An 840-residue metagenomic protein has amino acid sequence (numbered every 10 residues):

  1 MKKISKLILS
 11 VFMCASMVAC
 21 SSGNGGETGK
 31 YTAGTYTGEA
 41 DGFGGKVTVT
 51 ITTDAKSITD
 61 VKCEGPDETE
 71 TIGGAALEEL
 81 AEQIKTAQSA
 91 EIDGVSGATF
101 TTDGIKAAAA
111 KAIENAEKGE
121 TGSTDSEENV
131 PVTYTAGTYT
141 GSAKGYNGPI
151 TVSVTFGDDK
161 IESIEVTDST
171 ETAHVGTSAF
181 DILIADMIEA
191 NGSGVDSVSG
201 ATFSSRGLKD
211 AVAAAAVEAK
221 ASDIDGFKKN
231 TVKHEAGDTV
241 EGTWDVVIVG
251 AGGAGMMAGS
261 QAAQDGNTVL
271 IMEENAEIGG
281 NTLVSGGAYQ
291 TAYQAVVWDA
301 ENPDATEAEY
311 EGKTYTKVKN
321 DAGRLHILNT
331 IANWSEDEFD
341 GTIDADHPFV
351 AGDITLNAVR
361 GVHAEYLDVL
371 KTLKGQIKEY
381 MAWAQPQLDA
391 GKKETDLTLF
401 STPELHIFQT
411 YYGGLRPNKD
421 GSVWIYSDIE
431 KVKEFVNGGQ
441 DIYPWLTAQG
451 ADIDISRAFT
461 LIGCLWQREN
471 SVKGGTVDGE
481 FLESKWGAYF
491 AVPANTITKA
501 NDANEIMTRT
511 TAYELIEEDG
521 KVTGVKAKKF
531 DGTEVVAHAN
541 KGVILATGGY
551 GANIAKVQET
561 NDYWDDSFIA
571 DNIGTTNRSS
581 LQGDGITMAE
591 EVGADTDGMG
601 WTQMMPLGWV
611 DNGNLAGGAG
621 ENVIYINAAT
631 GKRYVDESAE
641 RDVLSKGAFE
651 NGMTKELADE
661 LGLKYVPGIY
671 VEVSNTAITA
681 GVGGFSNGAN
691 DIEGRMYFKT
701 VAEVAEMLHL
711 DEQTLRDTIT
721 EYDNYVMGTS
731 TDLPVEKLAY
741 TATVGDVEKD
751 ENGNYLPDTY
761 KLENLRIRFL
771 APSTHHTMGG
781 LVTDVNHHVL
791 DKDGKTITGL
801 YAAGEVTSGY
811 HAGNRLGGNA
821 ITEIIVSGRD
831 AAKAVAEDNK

Functional and structural regions predicted by a protein language model:
S16-A19: C-terminal motif of bacterial Sec signal peptides marking the signal peptidase cleavage site
G26-K229: Active-site- and interface-proximal helix/loop "cap" or "latch" segments in soluble metabolic and energy-transducing
A236-A254, L270: Beta1/beta-strand and adjacent pyrophosphate-binding region of the FAD-binding site in flavoprotein oxidoreductases
Q264-V284: Glycine-rich FAD pyrophosphate-binding loop
T342-T533, I554-A555, I719, V726-K761: Conserved redox-cofactor binding core of oxidoreductases
E514, T714-Y810, N814: A glycine-rich dinucleotide-binding beta-alpha-beta segment and adjacent secondary-structure elements that constitute
D531-G608, H787, S827-D830: Glycine-rich loop(s) and the adjacent beta-strand/alpha-helix scaffold that form part
I586, D595-T714: An anion/pyrophosphate-binding glycine-rich loop and adjacent beta-alpha core in soluble alpha-beta enzymes
